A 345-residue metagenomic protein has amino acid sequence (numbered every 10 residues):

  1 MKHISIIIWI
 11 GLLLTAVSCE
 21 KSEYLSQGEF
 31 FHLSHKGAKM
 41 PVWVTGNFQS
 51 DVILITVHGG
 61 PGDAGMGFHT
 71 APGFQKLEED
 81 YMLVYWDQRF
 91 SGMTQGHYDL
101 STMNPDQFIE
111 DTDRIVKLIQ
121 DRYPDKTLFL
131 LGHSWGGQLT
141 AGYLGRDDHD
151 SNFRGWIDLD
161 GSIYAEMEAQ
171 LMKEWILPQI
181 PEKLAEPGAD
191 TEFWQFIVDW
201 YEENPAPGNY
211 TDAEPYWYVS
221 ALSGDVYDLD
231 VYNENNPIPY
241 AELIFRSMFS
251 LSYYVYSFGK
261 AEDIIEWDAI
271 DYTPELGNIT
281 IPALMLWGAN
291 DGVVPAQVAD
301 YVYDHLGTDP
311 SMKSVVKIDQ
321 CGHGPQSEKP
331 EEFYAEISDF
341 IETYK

Functional and structural regions predicted by a protein language model:
D63-G73: The serine-hydrolase catalytic nucleophile loop
E78-Q95: Conserved alpha/beta-hydrolase
I109-T127: Conserved acidic catalytic loop of the alpha/beta-hydrolase fold
D125-L171: Conserved hydrolase catalytic core segment
G188-P274, I281: Alpha/beta-hydrolase
I279, M285-W287, D291: Short beta-strand/loop motif that positions the catalytic acidic residue of the alpha/beta-hydrolase fold
G292-V298: Conserved alpha/beta-hydrolase "acid-adjacent" motif
C321-P330, Y334: Catalytic histidine-centered segment of alpha/beta-hydrolase-like enzymes
